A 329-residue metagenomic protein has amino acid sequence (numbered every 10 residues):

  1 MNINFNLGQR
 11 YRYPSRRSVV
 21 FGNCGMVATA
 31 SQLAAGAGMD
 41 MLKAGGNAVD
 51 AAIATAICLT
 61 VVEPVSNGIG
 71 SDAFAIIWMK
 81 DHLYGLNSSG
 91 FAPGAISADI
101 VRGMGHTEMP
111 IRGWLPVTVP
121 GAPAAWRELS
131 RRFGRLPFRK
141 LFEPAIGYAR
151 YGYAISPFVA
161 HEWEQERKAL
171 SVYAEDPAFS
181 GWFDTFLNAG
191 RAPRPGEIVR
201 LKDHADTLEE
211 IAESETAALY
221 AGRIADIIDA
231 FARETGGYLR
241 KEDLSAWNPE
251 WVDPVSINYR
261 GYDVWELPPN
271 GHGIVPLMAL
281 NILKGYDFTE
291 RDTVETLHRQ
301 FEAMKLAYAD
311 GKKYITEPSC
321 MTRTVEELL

Functional and structural regions predicted by a protein language model:
M1-G36, D40, A48-E215, L219-A221 (+1 more regions): Noncatalytic scaffold domains of N-terminal-nucleophile
N4-L7, F288-L329: Internal maturation/activation junctions in enzymes
R131-L136, E213-T216, L283-E290, G311-T316: Short helix-capping/linker segments at secondary-structure and domain boundaries
I274: Flexible, polar/acidic helix-loop-strand segments at domain edges
